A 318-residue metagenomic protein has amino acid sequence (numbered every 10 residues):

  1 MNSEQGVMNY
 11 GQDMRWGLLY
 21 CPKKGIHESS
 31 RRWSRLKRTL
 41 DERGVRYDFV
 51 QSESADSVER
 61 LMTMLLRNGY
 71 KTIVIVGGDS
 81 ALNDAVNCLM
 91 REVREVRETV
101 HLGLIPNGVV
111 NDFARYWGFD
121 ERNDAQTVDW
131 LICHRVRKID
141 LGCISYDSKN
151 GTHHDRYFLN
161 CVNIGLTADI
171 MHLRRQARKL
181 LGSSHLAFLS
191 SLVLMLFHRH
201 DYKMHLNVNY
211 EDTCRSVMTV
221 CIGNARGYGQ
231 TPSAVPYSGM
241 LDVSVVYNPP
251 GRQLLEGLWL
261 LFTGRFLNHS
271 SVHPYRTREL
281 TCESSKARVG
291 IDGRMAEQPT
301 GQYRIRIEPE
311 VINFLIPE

Functional and structural regions predicted by a protein language model:
M1-V76, N87: ATP/NTP phosphate-donor binding region
S30-R32, V86-L89, R115-W117, S233-A234: Short amphipathic alpha-helical segments
R43, R91, E95-M218: Catalytic core of DAGKc-family lipid kinases
E53-D56, G77-S80, G108, G165: Short beta->alpha linker loops
V58, A81-A85, D112, I139: Short glycine/serine/threonine-rich phosphate/pyrophosphate-binding segments that cradle anionic phosphate groups
N163, T167, C221-P232: Glycine-rich phosphate/pyrophosphate-binding beta-alpha loops
V208-N209, C214, S238, V245-E318: ATP/nucleoside-binding phosphotransfer catalytic cores, i.e., glycine-rich phosphate-binding loops
